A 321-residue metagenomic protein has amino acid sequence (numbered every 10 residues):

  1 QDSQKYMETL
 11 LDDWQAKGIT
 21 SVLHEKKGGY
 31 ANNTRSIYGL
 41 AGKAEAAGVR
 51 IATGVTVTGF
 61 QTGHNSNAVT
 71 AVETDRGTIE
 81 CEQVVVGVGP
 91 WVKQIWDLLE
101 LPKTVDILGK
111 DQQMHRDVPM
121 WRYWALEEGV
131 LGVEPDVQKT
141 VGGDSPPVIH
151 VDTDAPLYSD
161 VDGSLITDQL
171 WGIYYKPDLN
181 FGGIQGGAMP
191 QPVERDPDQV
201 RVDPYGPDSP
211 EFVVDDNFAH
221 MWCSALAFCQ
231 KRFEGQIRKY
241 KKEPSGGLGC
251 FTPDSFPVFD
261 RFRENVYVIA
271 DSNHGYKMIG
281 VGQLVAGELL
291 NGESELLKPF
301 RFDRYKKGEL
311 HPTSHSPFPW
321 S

Functional and structural regions predicted by a protein language model:
Q1-G48, A52-T53, G59-A68, E293: Flavin (FAD/FMN) cofactor-binding and adjacent substrate-gating region of FAD-dependent oxidoreductase domains
V22-K43, V88-W91, N217, M221-A225 (+3 more regions): Mid-domain beta-loop-alpha active-site segment that forms a flexible, acidic cofactor/metal-binding surface
K27, E73-D75, F262: Short strand-coil-strand connectors
I51-T53, V86, K241: General beta-strand structural signal in soluble alpha/beta enzymes
F60-D215, A227, K231-Q236: Flavin-dependent oxidoreductases
P192-R201, V213-D216, H220-S321: C-terminal catalytic lobe of FAD-dependent flavoproteins
